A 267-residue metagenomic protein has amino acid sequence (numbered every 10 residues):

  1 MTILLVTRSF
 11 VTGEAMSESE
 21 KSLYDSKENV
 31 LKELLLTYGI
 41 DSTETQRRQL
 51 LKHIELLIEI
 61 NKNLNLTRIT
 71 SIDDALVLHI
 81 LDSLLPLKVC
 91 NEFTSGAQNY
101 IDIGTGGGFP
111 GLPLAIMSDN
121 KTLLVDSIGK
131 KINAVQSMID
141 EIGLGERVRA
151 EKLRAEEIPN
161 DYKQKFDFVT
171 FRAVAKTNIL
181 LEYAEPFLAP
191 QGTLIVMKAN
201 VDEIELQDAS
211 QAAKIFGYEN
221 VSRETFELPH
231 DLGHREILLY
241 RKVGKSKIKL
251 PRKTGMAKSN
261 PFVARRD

Functional and structural regions predicted by a protein language model:
M1-A15: N-terminal amphipathic/basic-hydrophobic helices that include classical n-h-c signal peptides and signal-anchor
S17-E20, K27-S95, S137-L144: Class I SAM-dependent transferase core
L57, L114, K198, Y240: Residue-level signal for inorganic ion chemistry
L84-A175, L181-A184: Conserved SAM/SAH cofactor-binding pocket of Class I
V174, M197-V201: Short strand-turn motif at the edge of the Rossmann-like AdoMet-binding core
L188-P190: Helix-to-beta-strand junctions that scaffold the AdoMet/dcAdoMet cofactor pocket in Class I SAM-dependent enzymes
D202-L206: Short, charged/polar "capping" segments at the starts of alpha-helices and the immediately preceding loops
Q207-D267: SAM/dcSAM-binding transferase cores
